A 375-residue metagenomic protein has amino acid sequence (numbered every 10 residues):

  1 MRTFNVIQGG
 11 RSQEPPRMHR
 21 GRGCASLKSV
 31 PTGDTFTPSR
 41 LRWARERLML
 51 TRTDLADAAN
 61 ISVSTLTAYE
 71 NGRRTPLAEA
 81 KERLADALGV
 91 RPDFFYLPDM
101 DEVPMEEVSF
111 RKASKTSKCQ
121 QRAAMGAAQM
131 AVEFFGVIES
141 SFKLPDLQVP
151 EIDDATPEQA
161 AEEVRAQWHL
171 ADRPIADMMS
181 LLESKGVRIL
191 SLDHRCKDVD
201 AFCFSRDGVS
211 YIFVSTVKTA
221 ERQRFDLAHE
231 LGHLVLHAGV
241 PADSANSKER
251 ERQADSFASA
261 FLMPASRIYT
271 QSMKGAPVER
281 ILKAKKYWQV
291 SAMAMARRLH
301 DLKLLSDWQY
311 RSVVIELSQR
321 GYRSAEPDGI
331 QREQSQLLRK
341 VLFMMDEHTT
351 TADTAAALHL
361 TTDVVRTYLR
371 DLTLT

Functional and structural regions predicted by a protein language model:
R2-T375: Active-site hotspot residues in diverse enzymes, especially metal/ion-binding acidic/histidine motifs
